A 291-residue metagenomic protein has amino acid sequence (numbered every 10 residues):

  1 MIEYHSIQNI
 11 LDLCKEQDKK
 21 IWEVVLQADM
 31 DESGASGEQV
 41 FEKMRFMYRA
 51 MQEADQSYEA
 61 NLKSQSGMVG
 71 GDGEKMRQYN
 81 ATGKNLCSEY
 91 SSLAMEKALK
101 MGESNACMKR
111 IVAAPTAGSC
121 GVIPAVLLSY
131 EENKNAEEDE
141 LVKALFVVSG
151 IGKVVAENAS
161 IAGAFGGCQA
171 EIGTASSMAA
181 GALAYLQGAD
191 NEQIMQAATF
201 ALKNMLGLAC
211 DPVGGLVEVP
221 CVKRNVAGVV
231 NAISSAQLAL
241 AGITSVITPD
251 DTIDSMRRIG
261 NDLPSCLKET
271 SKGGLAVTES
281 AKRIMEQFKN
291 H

Functional and structural regions predicted by a protein language model:
M1-K109, N133, G242, P249-H291: Generic N-terminal targeting/processing segments that precede catalytic cores or assembly contacts
N85, A114-A117, D139, G163-E171 (+2 more regions): Alpha-helix capping and helix-loop boundary segments enriched in small/acidic/polar residues
L86, A113-C120, Y130-E132, A136-E137 (+2 more regions): Glycine- and small hydrophobic-enriched segments that form the cores of compact globular domains
S88-N105, E140-A159, N204-P212, I247 (+2 more regions): Acidic-glycine-rich active-site phosphate/pyrophosphate-binding loop
M108-V126, A170-A175: Conserved phosphate/anionic-ligand binding catalytic regions in large, soluble enzymes, centered on
P124-N135, L183-G188: Alpha-helical support elements that line or immediately flank enzyme active sites and cofactor-binding pockets
F146-M178, A182, N204-N231: A structural-propensity feature for long, helix-poor, extended segments
Y185-H291: Functionally critical mobile loop/hinge segments
